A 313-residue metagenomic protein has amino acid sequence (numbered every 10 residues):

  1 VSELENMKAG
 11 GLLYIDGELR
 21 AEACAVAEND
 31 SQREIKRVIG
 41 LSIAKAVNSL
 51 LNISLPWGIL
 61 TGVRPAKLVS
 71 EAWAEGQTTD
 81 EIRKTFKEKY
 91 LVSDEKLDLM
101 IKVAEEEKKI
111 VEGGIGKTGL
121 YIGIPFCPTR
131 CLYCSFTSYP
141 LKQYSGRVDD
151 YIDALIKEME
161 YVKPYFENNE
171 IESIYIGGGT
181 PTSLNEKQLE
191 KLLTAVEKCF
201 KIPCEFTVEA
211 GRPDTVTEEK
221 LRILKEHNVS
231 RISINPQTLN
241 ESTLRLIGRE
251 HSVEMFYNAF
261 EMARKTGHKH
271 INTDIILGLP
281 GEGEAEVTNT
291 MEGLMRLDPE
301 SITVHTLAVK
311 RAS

Functional and structural regions predicted by a protein language model:
S2-E28: Amphipathic beta-strand/beta-sheet edge segments enriched in Tyr/Trp
A9-G11, I122, I232-I234: Short beta-strand motif preference
A23-I35, I39, I43-A44: Extended acidic/polar, glycine-enriched regions that form or flank non-catalytic beta-rich accessory modules
V47-S54, A74-L120: N-terminal [4Fe-4S]-dependent radical SAM core
I122-S138: Local cysteine-cluster metal-coordination motifs and their immediate loop/turn environment, predominantly Fe-S cluster
S138-S313: Conserved non-cysteine loop/helix-boundary elements of the Radical SAM core domain that shape
